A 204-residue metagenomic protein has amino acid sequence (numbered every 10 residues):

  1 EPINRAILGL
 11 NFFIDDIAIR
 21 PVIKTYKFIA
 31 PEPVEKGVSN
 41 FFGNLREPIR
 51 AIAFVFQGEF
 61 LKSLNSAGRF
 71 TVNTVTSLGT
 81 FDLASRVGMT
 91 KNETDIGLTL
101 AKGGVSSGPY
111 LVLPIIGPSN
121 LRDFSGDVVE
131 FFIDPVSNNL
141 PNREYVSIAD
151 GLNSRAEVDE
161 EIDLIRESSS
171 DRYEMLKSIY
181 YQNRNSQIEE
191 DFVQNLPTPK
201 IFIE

Functional and structural regions predicted by a protein language model:
E1-F12: Mature N-terminal segment immediately following signal peptide/propeptide cleavage in secreted/periplasmic
F13, I17-P21, N44-A51: Amphipathic, well-ordered alpha-helical segments in soluble domains
I17-P33: Membrane interface segments of multi-pass transport proteins and intramembrane proteases
F41-P118: Mid-length scaffold segments of soluble, non-membrane domains
L98-E204: A structured, mid-to-C-terminal "fold-capping" secondary-structure block
